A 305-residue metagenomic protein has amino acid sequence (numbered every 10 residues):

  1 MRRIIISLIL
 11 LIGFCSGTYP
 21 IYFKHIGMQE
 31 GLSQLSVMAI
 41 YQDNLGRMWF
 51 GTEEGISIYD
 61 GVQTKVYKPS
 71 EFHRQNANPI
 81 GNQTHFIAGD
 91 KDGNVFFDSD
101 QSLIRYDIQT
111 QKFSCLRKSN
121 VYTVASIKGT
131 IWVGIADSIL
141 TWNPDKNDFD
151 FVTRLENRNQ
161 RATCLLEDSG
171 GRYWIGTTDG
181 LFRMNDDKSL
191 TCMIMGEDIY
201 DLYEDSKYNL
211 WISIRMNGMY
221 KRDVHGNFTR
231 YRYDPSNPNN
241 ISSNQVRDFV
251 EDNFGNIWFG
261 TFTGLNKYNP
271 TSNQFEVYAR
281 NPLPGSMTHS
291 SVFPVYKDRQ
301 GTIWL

Functional and structural regions predicted by a protein language model:
M1-L305: Carboxylate-rich, polar loop motifs that coordinate divalent cations or form catalytic acidic clusters
